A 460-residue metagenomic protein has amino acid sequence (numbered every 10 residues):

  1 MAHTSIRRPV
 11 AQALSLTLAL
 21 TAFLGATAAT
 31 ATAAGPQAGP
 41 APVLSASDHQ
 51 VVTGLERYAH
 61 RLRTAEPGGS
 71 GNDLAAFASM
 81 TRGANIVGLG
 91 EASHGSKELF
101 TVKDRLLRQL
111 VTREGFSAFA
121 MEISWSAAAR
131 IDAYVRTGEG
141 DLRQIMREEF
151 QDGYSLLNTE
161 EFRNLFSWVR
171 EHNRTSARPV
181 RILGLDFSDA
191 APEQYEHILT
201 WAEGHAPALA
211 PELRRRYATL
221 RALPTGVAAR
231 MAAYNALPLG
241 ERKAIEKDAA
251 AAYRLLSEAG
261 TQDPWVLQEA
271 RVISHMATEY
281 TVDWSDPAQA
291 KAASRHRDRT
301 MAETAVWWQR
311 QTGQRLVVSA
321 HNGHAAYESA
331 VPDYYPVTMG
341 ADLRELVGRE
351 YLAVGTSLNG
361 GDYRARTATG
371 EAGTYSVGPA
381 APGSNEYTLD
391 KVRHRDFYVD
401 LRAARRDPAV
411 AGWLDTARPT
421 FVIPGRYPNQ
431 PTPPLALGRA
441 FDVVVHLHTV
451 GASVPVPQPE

Functional and structural regions predicted by a protein language model:
A2-I6, Q12, A34-E460: Structured catalytic-domain cores with a bias toward divalent-metal coordination
A13-A26: Bacterial N-terminal signal peptides
G25-Q37: Bacterial Sec-dependent signal peptides at the C-terminal "C-region" and cleavage site
